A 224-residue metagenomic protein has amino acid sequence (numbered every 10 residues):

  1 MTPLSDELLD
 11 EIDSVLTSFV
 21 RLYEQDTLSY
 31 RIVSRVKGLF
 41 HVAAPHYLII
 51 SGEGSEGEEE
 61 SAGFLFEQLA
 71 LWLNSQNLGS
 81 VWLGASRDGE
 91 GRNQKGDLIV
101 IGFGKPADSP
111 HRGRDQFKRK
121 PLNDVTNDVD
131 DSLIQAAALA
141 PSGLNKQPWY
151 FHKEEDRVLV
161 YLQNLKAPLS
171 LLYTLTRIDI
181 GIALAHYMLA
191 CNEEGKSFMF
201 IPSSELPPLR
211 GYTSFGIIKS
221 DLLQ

Functional and structural regions predicted by a protein language model:
M1-Q224: Acidic, surface-exposed loops and disordered segments
